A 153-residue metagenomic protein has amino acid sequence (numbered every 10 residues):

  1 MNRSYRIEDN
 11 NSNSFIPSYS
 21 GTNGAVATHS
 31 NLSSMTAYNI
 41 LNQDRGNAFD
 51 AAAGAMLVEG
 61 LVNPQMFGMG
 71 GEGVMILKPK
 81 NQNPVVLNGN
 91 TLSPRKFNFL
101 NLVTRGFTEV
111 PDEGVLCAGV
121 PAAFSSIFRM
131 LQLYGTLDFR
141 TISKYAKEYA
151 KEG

Functional and structural regions predicted by a protein language model:
N2-Q43, A48-G153: Noncatalytic scaffold domains of N-terminal-nucleophile
